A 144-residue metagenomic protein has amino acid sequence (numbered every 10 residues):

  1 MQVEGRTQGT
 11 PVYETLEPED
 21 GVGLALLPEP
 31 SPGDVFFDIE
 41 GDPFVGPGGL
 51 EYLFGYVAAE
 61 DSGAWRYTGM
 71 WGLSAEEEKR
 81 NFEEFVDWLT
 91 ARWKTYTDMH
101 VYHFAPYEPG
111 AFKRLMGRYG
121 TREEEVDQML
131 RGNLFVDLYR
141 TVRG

Functional and structural regions predicted by a protein language model:
M1-P47, Y56, T90-A91: Long, highly charged low-complexity segments
Q2-V3, P18-V22, A64-G69, H100-V101: Generic detector of short, locally flexible boundary/turn motifs and exposed helical patches
G9, S62-A64, T95: Intrinsically disordered, low-complexity coil segments
P32-F37, Y52-F54, T97-H100, L134: Structural beta-strand/beta-sheet cores of well-ordered domains, especially the beta-sheet scaffolds that support
G49-S62: Short conserved beta-strand segments at catalytic cores or DNA/RNA-binding microdomains of nucleic-acid binding
A58, Y67-G144: Conserved DEDDh/DEDDy metal-dependent 3′-5′ exonuclease domain
